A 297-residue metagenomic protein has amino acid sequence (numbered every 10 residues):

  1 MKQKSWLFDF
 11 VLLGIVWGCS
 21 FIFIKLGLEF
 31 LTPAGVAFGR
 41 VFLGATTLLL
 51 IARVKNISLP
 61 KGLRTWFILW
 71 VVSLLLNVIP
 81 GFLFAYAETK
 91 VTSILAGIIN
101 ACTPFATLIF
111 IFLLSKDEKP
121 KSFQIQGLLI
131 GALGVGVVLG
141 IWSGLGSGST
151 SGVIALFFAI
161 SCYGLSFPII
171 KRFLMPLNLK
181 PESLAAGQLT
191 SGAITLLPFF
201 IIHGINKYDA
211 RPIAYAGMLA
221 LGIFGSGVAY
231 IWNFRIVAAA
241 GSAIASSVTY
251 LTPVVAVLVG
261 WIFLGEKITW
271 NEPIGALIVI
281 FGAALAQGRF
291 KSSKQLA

Functional and structural regions predicted by a protein language model:
K2-W6, E29-A34, F38, K61-F67 (+3 more regions): Juxtamembrane helix-entry segments on the extracytoplasmic side of multipass membrane proteins
I15-A45, T92-L95, L165-S191, I205: Juxtamembrane helix-loop-helix junctions in multi-pass membrane proteins
I15-V16, S20-I24, L49-N100, G136-V137 (+1 more regions): Specific transmembrane alpha-helical segments of multi-pass solute transporters/efflux pumps, especially DMT/EamA
C19, F23-L26, F30, G44-G62 (+5 more regions): Membrane-interface helix-cap regions at the ends of transmembrane helices in multi-pass membrane proteins
G35-T46, L75-L76, F84-F123, S242-I262: Specific alpha-helical transmembrane segments that line the substrate/conduction pathway and gating interfaces
F38-G39, A96-C102, I169-A193, I223-I262: Helix-helix packing/entry segments at the starts of transmembrane helices
L48, W70, C102, I109-F110 (+5 more regions): Hydrophobic transmembrane alpha-helices of multi-pass small-molecule transport proteins
T107-I109, L145-H203: Transmembrane alpha-helical segments that form core, pore/gating elements of small-molecule transporters/exporters
